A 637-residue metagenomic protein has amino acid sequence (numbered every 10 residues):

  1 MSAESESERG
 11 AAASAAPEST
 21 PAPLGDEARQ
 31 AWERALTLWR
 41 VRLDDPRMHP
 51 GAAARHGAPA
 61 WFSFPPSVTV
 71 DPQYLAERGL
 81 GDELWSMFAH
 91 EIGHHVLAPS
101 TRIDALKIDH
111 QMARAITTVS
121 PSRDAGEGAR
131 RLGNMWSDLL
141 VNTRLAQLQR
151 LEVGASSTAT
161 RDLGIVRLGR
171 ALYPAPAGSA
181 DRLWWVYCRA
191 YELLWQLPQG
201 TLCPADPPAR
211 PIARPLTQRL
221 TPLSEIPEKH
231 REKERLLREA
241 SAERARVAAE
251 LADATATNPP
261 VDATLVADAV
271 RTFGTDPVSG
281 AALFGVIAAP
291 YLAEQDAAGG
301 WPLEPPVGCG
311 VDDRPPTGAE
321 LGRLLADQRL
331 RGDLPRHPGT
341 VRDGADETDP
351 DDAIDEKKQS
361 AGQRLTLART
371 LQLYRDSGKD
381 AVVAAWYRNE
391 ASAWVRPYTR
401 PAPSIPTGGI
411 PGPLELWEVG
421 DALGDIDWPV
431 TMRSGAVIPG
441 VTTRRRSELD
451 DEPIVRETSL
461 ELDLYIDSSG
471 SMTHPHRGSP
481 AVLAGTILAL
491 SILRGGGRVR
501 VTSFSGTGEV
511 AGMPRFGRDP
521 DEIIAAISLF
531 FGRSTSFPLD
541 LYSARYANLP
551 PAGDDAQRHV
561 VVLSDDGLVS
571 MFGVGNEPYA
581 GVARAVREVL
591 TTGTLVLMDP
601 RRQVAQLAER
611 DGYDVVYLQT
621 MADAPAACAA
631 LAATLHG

Functional and structural regions predicted by a protein language model:
M1-M87, I92-W386, S564-D566, A605-E609 (+1 more regions): Short, functionally important secondary-structure microenvironments
A3-T20, R167-W185, G420-A422, W428-T443 (+2 more regions): Acidic, glycine-rich A-domain
P17, P21, A52, P66 (+12 more regions): Generic, low-specificity signal for short hydrophobic/alpha-helical stretches with a mild N-terminal bias, encompassing
A53-A60, L75, S100, D104-K107 (+3 more regions): Acidic, polar low-complexity linker/tail segments
S63-D71, E415, D427, T620: Helix N-cap / beta->alpha transition motif
E83, H110-M112, Y398-A402, P413 (+4 more regions): Surface-exposed beta-strand edges and their flanking turn/coil or helix-capping segments
I92, I103, I108, I116 (+14 more regions): Weak global preference for isoleucine
L202-C203, A381-A384, R400, L595 (+1 more regions): Conserved beta-strand scaffold positions in the cores of enzyme catalytic domains, especially in NTP/NDP-utilizing
